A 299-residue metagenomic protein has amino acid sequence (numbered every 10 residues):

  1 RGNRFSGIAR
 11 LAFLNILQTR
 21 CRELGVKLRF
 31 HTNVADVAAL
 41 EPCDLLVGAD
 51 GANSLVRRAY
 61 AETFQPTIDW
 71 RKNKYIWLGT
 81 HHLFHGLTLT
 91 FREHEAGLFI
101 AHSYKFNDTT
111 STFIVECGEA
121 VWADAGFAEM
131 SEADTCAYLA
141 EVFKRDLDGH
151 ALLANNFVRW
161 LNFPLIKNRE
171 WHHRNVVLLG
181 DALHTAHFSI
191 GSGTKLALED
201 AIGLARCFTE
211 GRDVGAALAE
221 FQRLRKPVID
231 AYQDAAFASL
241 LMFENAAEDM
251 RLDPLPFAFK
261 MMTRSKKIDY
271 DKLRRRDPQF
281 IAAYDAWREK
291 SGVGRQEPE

Functional and structural regions predicted by a protein language model:
R1-R20: Active-site-adjacent segment of FAD-dependent monooxygenases/related oxidoreductases
L11, E129-A133, G191-L198: Short, conserved loop/turn and helix-capping segments at secondary-structure boundaries that abut family-defining
T19, F30-T32, P42-F163, K167-N168: Conserved FAD-binding catalytic core of PHBH/FMO-like flavoproteins
L24, L28, A38-C43: Glycine-rich phosphate-binding loop signature in dinucleotide/nucleotide-binding domains
V37, S54-V56, A186-F188: Conserved protein kinase catalytic core
V47-G48, R159-N245, V293-R295: Conserved mid-domain beta->alpha element of the FAD-binding
F243-T263: C-terminal domain-closing interface element
P256-E297: C-terminal auxiliary extensions adjacent to catalytic cores
